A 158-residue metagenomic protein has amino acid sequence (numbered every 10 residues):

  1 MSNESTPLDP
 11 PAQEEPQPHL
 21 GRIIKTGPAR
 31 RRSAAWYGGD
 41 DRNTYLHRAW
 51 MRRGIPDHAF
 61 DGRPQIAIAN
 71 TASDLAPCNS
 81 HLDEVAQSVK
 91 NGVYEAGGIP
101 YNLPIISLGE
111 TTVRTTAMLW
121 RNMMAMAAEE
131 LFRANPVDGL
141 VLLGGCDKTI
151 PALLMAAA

Functional and structural regions predicted by a protein language model:
S2-A158: Metallocofactor- and cofactor-centric catalytic cores in central/energy metabolism, strongly enriched
